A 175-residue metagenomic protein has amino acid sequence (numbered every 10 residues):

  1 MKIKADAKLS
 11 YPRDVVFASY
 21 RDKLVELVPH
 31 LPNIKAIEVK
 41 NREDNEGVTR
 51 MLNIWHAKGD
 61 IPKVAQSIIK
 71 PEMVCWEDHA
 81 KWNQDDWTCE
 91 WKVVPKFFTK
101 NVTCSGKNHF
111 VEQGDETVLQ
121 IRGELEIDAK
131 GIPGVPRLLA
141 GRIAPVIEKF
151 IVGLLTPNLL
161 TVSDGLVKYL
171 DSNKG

Functional and structural regions predicted by a protein language model:
M1, E72-V74, V102: Residue-level preference for beta-strand/loop junctions
M1-V64, K70: Hydrophobic ligand-binding cavity/cleft-lining segments
K2, K40-E43, K96, T103 (+3 more regions): Soluble, non-transmembrane catalytic domains of enzymes that act on hydrophobic metabolites at membranes
K40-T49, I54, E124, K149-D164: Subset-of-secretome marker
M51-L52, W76, K81, E90-K149: Beta-strand/loop substructures that line and gate deep hydrophobic ligand-binding cavities in soluble
P62-D85: Helix-adjacent hinge/juxtasegments
Q84, R137-G175: A conserved amphipathic terminal alpha-helix motif
